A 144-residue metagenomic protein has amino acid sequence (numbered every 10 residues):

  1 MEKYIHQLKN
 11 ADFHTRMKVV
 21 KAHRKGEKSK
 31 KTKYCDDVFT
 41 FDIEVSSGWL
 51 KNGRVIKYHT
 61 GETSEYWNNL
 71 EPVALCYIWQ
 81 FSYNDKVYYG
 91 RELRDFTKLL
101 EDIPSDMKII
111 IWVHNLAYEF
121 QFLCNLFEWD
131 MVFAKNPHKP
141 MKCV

Functional and structural regions predicted by a protein language model:
M1-I43: N-terminal accessory regions of nucleic-acid-interacting proteins
K31-Y34, E71-V73, P104-D106: Intrinsically disordered, low-complexity regulatory regions enriched in Ser/Pro/Gly/Thr and acidic residues
V38, A74-I78, K108-I110: A common structural microfeature
I43-K51: Short acidic, Gly/Ser-rich segments with clustered Asp/Glu that frequently serve as metal-coordination loops in enzyme
L50-G53, L123-N125: Short, solvent-exposed loop/turn and secondary-structure capping segments
K51-N84: A short alpha/beta connector and helix-capping loop motif
Q80-V144: Conserved DEDDh/DEDDy metal-dependent 3′-5′ exonuclease domain
